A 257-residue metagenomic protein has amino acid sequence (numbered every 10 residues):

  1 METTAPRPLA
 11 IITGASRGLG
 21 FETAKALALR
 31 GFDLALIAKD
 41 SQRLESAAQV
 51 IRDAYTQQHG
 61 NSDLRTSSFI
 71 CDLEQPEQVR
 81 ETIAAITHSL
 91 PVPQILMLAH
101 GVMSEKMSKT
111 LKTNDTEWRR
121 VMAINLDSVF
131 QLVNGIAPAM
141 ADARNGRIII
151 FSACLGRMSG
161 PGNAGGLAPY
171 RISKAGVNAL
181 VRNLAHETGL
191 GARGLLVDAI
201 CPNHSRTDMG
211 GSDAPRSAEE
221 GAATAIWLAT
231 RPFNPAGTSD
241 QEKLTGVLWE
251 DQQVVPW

Functional and structural regions predicted by a protein language model:
S16-R17: Conserved glycine-rich cofactor-binding loop
R30-S46: Conserved glycine-rich Rossmann-like NAD(P)H-binding loop of the short-chain dehydrogenase/reductase
S41-Q42, F69-E81, D115: The beta1-alpha1 cofactor-binding region of Rossmann-like NAD(H)/NADP(H)-dependent oxidoreductases
Y55-E77: Rossmann-fold cofactor-recognition segment
E81-H88, S108-K112, T116-A123: Active-site Tyr-X3-Lys motif and surrounding loop/helix of classical short-chain dehydrogenase/reductase
V102-M103, K109-D115, R119, R147-L190: Catalytic loop of short-chain dehydrogenase/reductase
G191-L195, A199-I200, G211-W257: C-terminal helical subdomain
